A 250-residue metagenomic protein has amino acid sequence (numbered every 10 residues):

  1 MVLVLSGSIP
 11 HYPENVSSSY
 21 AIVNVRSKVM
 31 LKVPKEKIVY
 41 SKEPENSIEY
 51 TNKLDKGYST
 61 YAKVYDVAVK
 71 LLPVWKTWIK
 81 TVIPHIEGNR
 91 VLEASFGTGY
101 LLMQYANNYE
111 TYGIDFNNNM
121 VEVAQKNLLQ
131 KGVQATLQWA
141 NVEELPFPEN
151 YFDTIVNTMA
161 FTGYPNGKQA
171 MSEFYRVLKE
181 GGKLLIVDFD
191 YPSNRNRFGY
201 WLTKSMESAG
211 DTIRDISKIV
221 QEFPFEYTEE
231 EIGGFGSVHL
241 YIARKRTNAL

Functional and structural regions predicted by a protein language model:
L31-I86, Y100-Q104, M120-V123, R197-T203 (+1 more regions): Conserved class I S-adenosyl-L-methionine
E45-N52, A68-L72, L185-Y241: C-terminal alpha-helical "lid/dimerization" subdomain adjacent to the S-adenosyl-L-methionine
L92-E144: Class I SAM-dependent methyltransferase SAM/SAH-binding core
F116-N118, N166, F189: Short beta->alpha hinge that forms the Motif I/post-I loop of the SAM-binding pocket
E143-I155: A short acidic, Gly/Pro-enriched loop at the edge of an enzyme's catalytic core that lines a small-molecule cofactor
T154-N166: A short SAM/SAH-binding and catalytic strip from SAM-dependent methyltransferases
K168-E180: A short glycine-rich, Lys/Arg-flanked "PGG" loop and its adjoining helix->strand segment in the class I
Y241-L250: C-terminal lobe and adjacent flexible extensions of AdoMet/dcAdoMet transferase-like proteins
